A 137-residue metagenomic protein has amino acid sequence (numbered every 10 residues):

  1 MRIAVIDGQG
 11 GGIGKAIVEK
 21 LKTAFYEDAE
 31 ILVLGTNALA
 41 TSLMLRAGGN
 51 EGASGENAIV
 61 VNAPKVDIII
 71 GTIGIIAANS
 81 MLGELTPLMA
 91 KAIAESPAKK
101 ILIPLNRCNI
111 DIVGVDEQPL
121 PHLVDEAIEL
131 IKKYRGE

Functional and structural regions predicted by a protein language model:
M1-G35: Glycine-rich phosphate/diphosphate-binding loop of Rossmann-like nucleotide-binding domains
G10-I17, A77-L85: Short glycine/serine/threonine-rich phosphate/pyrophosphate-binding segments that cradle anionic phosphate groups
A29-S54, I110-V113: N-terminal beta-loop-helix "entrance" segment that forms/cooperates in small-molecule cofactor or anionic ligand
V61-A63: Structural alpha-helical scaffold elements that stabilize or flank donor/cofactor-binding regions in carbohydrate
V66: An anion/phosphate-binding loop that grips the pyrophosphate of nucleotide cofactors and donors
N79-I101: A short, gly/pro- and small-residue-rich
L102-E137: Short, glycine-/small-residue-rich phosphate/pyrophosphate-handling segment
